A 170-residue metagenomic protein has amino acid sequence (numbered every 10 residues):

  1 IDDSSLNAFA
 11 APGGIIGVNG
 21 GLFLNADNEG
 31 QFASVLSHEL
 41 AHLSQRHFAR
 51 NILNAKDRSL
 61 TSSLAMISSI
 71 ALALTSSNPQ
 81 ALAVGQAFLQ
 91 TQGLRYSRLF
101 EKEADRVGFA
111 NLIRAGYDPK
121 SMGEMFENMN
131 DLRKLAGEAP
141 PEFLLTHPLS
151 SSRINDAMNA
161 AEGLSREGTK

Functional and structural regions predicted by a protein language model:
I1-S4, N54-S62, M125-L132: Acidic helix-start/capping segments at beta-turn-to-alpha-helix junctions
D2-G14: Catalytic zinc-binding patch centered on the HExxH motif and its immediate surroundings that defines zinc-dependent
G17-S34, L94-L99: Short pre-active-site segment immediately N-terminal to the catalytic Zn-binding motif
N28-S44, L64: Short alpha-helix carrying the canonical HExxH Zn2+-binding catalytic motif
L40-D57: Catalytic Zn2+-binding segment of zinc metalloproteases
I52-K56, P79-A81, G116-F126: Acidic/histidine metal-binding catalytic segments
L60-S76, A83-Q92: Membrane-active amphipathic alpha-helices enriched in small hydrophobic residues
T91-Q92, S97-K170: Extracytoplasmic and endomembrane cell-envelope/extracellular-matrix remodeling and assembly machinery
